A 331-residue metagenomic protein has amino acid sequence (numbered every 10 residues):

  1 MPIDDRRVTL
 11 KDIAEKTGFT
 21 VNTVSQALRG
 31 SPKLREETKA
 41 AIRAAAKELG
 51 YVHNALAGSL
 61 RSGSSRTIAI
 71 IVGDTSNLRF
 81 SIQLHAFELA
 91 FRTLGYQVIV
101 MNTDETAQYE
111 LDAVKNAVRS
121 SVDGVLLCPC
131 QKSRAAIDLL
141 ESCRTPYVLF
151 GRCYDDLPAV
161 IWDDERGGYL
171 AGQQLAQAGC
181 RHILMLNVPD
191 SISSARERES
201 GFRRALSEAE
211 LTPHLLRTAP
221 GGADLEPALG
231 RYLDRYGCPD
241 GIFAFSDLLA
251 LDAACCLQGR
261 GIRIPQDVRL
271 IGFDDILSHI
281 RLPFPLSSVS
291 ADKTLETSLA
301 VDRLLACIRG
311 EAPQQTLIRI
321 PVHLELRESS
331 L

Functional and structural regions predicted by a protein language model:
M1-S64, L331: N-terminal helix-turn-helix DNA-binding module of bacterial transcription factors
A40, L49-N116, S121-G124, S200-R203: Amphipathic helical "hinge" segments at domain boundaries
A41, L78-Y96, G167-A171, D190-T212 (+3 more regions): Short, solvent-exposed amphipathic alpha-helices that sit in or adjacent to ligand/effector-binding or catalytic
V98-R119, G168-Y169, R217-Y236: Structural motif
E105, L127-L170, L248, D274-L286: Flexible loop/hinge segments that line or gate small-molecule binding clefts
V160-M185, S200-R204, G222-R231, A250 (+1 more regions): Hydrophobic alpha-helical segments within soluble ligand-binding/sensing domains
A171-L211, L215, T316-L331: An alpha-beta-alpha
P213, G230-L331: Flexible loop/turn connectors
